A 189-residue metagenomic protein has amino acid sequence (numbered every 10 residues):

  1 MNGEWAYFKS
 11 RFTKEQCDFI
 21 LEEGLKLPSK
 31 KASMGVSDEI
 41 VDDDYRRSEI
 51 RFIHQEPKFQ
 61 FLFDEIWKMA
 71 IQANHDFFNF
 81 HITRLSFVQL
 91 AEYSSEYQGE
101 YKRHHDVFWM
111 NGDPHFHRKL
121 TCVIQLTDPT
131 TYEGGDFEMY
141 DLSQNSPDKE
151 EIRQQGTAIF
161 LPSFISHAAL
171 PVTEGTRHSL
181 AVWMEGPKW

Functional and structural regions predicted by a protein language model:
M1-A158, F164-W189: Fe(II)/2-oxoglutarate oxygenase catalytic core
